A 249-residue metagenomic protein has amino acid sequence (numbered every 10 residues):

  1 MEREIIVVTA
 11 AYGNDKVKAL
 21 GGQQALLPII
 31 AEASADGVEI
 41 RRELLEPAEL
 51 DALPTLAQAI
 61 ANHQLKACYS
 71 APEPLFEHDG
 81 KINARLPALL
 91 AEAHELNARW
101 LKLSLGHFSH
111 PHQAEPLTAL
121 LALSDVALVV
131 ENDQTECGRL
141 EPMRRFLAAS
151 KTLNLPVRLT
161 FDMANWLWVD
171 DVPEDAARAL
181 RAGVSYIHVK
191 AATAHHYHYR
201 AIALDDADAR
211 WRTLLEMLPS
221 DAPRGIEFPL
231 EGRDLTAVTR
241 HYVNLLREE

Functional and structural regions predicted by a protein language model:
M1-A11, D15-S34, A91, N97 (+3 more regions): Histidine-acidic metal/acid-base catalytic patches
M1-P87, H94, E249: N-terminal pre-domain/capping segments
A11-G13, R42-L44, E73-L75, L105-S109 (+4 more regions): Active-site-proximal loop/turn and secondary-structure-junction residues that shape catalytic pockets, frequently
E39, C68-Y69, K102, V129 (+3 more regions): Conserved beta-strand positions in the central sheet of alpha/beta enzyme cores
P47-D51, P111-H112, G138, D170-D171 (+1 more regions): Residues that form or flank phosphate/diphosphate-binding pockets in enzymes that use nucleotide phosphates
T55, P116, D175-A179: A short acidic, amphipathic alpha-helical/loop segment
A59-A67, P72, F76-R158, W168: Active-site acidic/histidine proton-transfer and metal-coordination neighborhood in alpha/beta enzyme cores
